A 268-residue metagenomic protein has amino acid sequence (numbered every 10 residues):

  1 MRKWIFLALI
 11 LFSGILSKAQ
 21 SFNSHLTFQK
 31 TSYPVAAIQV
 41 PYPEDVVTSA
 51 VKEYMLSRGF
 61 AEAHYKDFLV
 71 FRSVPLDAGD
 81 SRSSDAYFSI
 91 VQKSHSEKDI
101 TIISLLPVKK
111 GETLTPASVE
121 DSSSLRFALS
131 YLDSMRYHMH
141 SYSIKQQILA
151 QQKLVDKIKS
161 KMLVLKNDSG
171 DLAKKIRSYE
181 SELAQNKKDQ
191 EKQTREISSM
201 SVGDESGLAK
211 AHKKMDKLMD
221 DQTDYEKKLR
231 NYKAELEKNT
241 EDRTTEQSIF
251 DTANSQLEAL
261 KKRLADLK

Functional and structural regions predicted by a protein language model:
M1-H25: Bacterial Sec-dependent N-terminal signal peptides
S17-A37, E44, L129, D133-S134 (+5 more regions): Sec-dependent signal peptide cleavage junction
A19-T115: N-terminal, leucine/charged-rich tether regions that mediate assembly and partner docking in large macromolecular
P41-D45, S122, Y142, D251: Soluble non-cytosolic domains of exported or imported proteins
A50-A61, S134-H138, Y142, E182 (+3 more regions): Structured segments of extracytoplasmic/periplasmic soluble domains in secreted or envelope-associated proteins
V91-R177: Soluble oligomerization/assembly scaffold segments of membrane-associated complexes
K161-Q222: Extended alpha-helical coiled-coil "stalk/arm" regions that act as elongated linkers or oligomerization scaffolds
S169, M215, D221-F250, L257: Long, charged amphipathic alpha-helices with heptad-repeat/coiled-coil character
